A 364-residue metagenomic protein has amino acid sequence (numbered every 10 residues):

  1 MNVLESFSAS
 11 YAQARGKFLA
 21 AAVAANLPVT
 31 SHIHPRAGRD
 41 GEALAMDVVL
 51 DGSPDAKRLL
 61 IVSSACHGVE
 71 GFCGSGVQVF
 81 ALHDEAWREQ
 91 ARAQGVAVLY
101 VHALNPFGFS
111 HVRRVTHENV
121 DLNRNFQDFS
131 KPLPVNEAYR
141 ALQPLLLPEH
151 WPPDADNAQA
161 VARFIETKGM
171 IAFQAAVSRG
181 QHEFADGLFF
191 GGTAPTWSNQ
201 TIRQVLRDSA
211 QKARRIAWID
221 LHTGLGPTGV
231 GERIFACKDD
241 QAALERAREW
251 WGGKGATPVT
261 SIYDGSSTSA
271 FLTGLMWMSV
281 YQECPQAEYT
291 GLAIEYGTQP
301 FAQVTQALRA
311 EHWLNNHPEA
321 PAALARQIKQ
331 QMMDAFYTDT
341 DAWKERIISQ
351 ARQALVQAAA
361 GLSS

Functional and structural regions predicted by a protein language model:
M1-S364: Structured catalytic-domain cores with a bias toward divalent-metal coordination
